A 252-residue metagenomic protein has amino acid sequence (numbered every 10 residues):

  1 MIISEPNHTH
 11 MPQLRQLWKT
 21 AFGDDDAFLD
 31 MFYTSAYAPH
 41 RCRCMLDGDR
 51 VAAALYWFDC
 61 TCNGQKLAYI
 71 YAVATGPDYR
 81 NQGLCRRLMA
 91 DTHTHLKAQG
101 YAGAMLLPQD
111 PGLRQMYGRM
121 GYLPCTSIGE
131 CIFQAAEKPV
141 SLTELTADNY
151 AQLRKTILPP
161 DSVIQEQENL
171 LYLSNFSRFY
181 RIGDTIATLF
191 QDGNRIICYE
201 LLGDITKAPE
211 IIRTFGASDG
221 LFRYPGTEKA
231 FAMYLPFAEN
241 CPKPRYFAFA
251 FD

Functional and structural regions predicted by a protein language model:
M11, Q16-C62, K155-F179: Active-site rim helix/loop that mediates acceptor-substrate recognition in acyltransferases
C44, R50-D59, L67-A74, M105 (+2 more regions): Conserved beta-strand in the GNAT
Y79-D91, K207-I211: Conserved acetyl-CoA pyrophosphate-binding loop and the N-cap/start of the following alpha-helix in GNAT-like
L96-Q109, A217-G226: Conserved GNAT acetyl-CoA-binding A-motif
Y101-A102, Q109-I128, T227-P236: Conserved active-site alpha-helix within GNAT-family acetyltransferase domains
M120-L202: Amide-forming acyltransferase catalytic core, primarily the GNAT-like/NAT-type and related acyltransferase folds
K229-D252: C-terminal functional modules
